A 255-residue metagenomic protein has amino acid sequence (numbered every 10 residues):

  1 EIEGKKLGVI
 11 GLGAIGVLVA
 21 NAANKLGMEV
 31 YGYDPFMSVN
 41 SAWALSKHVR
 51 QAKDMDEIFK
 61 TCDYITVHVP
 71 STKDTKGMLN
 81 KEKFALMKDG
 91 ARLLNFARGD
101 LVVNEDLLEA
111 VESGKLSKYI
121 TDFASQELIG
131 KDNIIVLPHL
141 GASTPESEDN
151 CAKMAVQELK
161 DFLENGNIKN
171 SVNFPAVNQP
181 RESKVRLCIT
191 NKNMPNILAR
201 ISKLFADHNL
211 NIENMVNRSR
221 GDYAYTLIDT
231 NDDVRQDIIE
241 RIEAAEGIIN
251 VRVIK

Functional and structural regions predicted by a protein language model:
E1-L18: Glycine-rich NAD(P)-binding loop of Rossmann-like domains
A20, N24, V111, A206: Gly/Ala-rich phosphate-binding loop of Rossmann-like dinucleotide-binding domains, activating on the conserved
K25-E29, S117: Conserved S-adenosyl-L-methionine
D34: Conserved acidic E/D residue at the C-terminus of a beta-strand in Rossmann-like folds
M37-L128, S143: Rossmann-like adenosine-cofactor binding region
D89-R181, Y225, K255: Rossmann-like dinucleotide-binding domain for NAD(H)/NADP(H)
K169, N173-K255: A conserved regulatory-domain signal marking ACT and ACT-like small-molecule sensing domains and adjacent regulatory
